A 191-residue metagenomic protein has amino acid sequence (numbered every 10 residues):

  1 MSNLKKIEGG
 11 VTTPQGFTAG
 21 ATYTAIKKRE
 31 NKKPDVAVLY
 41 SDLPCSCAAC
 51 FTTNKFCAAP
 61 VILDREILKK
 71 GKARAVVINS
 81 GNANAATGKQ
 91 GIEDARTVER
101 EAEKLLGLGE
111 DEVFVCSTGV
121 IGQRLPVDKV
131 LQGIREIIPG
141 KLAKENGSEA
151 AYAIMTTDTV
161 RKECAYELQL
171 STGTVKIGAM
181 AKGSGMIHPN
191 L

Functional and structural regions predicted by a protein language model:
M1-T52: N-terminal amphipathic/basic leader segments beginning at the initiator methionine
V36, C47-T52, A73, T87-G91 (+1 more regions): Short, glycine/acidic-enriched capping/hinge loops at junctions between secondary-structure elements
L39-G71: Active-site-flanking structural segment that lines cofactor/substrate pockets
L43, E66, G81-A83, T118-V120: Short, ordered loop/turn segments at secondary-structure junctions
F56-I67, I92-L106: Short, well-ordered amphipathic alpha-helical segments that serve as non-catalytic structural scaffolds within diverse
R74-G81, E112-T118: Glycine- and acidic-rich phosphate- and metal-coordinating loops
A85-K89, G122-L125: A generic structural signal for short coil/turn motifs at secondary-structure boundaries
R96, E101-L191: Glycine-rich, mobile lid/loop segments that gate access to catalytic sites or pores
